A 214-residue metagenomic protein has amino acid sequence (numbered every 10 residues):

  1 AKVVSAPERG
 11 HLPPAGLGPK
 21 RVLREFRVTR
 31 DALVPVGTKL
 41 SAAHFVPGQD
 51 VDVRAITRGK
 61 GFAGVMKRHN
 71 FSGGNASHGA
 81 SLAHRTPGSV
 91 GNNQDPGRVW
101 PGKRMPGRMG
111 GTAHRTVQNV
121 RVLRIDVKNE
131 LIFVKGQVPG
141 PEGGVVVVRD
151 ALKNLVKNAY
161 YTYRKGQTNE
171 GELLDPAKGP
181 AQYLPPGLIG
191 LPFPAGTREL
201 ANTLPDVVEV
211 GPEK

Functional and structural regions predicted by a protein language model:
A1-K214: Extended basic (Lys/Arg/His-rich) segments that typically form rRNA-contacting surfaces in ribosomal proteins
